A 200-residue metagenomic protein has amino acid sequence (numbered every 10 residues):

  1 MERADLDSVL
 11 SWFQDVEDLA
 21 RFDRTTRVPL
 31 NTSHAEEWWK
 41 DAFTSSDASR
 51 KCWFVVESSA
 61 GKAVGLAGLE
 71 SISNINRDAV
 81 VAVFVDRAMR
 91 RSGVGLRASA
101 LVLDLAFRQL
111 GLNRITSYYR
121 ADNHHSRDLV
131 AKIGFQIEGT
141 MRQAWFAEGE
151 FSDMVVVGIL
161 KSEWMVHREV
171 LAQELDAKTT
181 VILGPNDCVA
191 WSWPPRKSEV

Functional and structural regions predicted by a protein language model:
M1-L6, Q14-D15, E57-V200: Acyl-donor (CoA/ACP) binding surface of acyl/acetyltransferases
S8, H34-D41, R97, L101: Alpha-helical elements of Rossmann-like donor-binding domains used by nucleotide-donor carbohydrate transfer enzymes
E17-K40: Conserved GNAT-fold acetyl-CoA-binding loop/helix
A20-F22, K51, M154, H167-R168: Short, hydrophobic secondary-structure boundary micro-motifs
D23, S49-C52, N113, L171: Short, polar/charged, Gly/Pro-enriched helix-capping and turn/loop motifs at alpha-helix termini and inter-helix linkers
K40-V55: A short helix-loop-beta-strand connector motif used in the catalytic cores of GNAT acetyltransferases and, in some
